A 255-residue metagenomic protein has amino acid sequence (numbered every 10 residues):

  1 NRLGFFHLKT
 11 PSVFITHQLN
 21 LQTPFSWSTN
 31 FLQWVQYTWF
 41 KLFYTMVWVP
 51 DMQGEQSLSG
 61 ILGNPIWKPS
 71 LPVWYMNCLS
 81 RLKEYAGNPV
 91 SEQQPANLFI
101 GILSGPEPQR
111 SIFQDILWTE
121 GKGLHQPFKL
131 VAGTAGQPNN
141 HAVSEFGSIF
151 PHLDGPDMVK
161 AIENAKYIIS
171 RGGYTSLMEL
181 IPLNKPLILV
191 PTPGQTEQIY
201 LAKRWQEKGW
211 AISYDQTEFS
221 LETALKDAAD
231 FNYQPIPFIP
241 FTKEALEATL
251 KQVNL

Functional and structural regions predicted by a protein language model:
N1-F14: Glycosyltransferases and closely related glycan-assembly transferases that use nucleotide-activated donors
F5-L8, K41, P65-P69, G136-G147 (+1 more regions): Short loop/helix-cap segments at secondary-structure boundaries that form the rim of catalytic
T16-P108, G133-G136: A nucleotide-sugar donor-handling region in carbohydrate enzymes
G63-N64, N77-Y167: Donor-nucleotide binding loops and adjacent catalytic segments primarily of GT-B fold Leloir glycosyltransferases
H152, P186-F231: Nucleotide-sugar donor-binding patch of glycosyltransferase catalytic domains
P156-D157, S176, S220-T223, A245: Short acidic active-site motifs
D157-Y200: A donor-sugar binding/catalytic signature common to diverse glycosyltransferases and related nucleotide-sugar
T223-L255: C-terminal amphipathic helix plus adjacent low-complexity, charged tail appended to glycosyltransferase catalytic
